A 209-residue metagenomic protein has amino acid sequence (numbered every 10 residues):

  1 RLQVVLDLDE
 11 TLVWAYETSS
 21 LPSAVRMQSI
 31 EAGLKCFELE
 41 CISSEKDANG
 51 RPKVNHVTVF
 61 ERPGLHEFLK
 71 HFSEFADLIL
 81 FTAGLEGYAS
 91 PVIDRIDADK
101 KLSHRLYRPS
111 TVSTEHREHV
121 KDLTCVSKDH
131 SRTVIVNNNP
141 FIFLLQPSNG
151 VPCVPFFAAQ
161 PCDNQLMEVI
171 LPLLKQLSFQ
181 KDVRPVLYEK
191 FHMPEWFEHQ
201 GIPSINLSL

Functional and structural regions predicted by a protein language model:
R1-R117, P194-E195: Alpha-helical substrate-recognition element adjacent to the catalytic core
H71-F75, L85-L209: C-terminal cap/substrate-recognition subdomain and adjoining C-terminal extension of metal-dependent phosphatase-like
